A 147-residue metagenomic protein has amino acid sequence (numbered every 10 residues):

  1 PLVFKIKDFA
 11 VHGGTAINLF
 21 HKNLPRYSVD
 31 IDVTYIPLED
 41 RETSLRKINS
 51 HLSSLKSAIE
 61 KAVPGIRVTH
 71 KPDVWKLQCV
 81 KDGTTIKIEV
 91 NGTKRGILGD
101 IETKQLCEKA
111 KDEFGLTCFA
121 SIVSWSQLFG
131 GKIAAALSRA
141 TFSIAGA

Functional and structural regions predicted by a protein language model:
P1, G65, P72-A147: Catalytic cores of NTP-dependent nucleotidyl/adenyl transfer enzymes across multiple folds
P1-V11, S50-A58: Helical scaffold of the NTase/Pol beta-like nucleotidyltransferase catalytic core
V3-I31, P37: Active-site nucleotide-donor binding segment shared across nucleotidyl transfer reactions
T15, E39, G92-K94: A short beta-strand motif that forms part of the nucleic acid-binding face of small beta-barrel RNA-binding folds
K22-L24, S44-I48, E89, G99-T103: Short, conserved acidic/polar surface loops in the N-terminal third of protein domains
V29-I31, L52-L55, C107-D112: Short, low-complexity, polar/charged sequence segments that are solvent-exposed and flexible
Y35-P72: Metal-dependent nucleotidyltransferase catalytic core
